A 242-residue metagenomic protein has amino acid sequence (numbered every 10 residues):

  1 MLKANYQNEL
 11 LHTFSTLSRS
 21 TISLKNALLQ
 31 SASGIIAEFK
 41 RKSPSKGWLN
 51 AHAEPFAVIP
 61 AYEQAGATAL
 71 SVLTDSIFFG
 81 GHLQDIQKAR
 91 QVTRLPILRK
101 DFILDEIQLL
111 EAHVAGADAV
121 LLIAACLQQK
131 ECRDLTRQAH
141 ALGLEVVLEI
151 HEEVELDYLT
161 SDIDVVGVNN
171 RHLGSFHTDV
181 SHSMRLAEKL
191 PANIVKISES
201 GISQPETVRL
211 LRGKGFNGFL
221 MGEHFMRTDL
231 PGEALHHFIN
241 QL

Functional and structural regions predicted by a protein language model:
M1-N50: An N-cap/entry alpha-helix motif that binds or orients negatively charged groups
G34, F39, K46-V147, E153-Y158 (+1 more regions): N-terminal active-site wall of soluble small-molecule enzyme domains
F79, E149, I197, G201 (+1 more regions): Active-site-adjacent beta-strand anchor residues
L104-G116, E152-D162, S198-M221, E233: Catalytic cores of alpha/beta
E111-E131, V168-H177, F216-L235: Glycine-rich phosphate-binding active-site loops on the catalytic face of alpha/beta enzymes
V147-I150, G167-N169: Short, conserved beta-strand edge motifs with alternating hydrophobic and charged residues
V165-K214, F219-M221: Catalytic-face loop-and-helix region of soluble metabolic enzyme cores
L186-K189, R212, R227-L242: C-terminal helical cap(s) of enzyme catalytic domains, especially alpha/beta-barrels
